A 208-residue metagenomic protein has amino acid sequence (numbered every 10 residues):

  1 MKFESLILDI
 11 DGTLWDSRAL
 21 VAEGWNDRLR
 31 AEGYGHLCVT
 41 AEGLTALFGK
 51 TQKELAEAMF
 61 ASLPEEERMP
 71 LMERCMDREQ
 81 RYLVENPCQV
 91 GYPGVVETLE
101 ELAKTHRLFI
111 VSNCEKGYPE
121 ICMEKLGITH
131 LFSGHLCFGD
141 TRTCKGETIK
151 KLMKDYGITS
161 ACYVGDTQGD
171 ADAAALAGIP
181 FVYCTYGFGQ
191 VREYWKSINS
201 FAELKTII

Functional and structural regions predicted by a protein language model:
M1-E4, K116, E120-I208: Asp-based, Mg2+/Mn2+-dependent phosphohydrolase catalytic module
F3-P93: N-terminal helical cap/lid subdomain that shapes the substrate entry/recognition surface in HAD-like hydrolases
T13, S112-C114: Conserved phosphate-coupling serine/threonine residues in phosphotransfer and NTP-handling enzymes
L14, L108, Y163: Conserved SAM-binding loop
L20, T51-E54, V90, E97 (+4 more regions): Short alpha-helical
K50, K104-T105, T159: Structured helix-beta-strand junction loops
R81-I110, G146: Short, acidic loop-to-helix structural element flanking the phosphoryl-transfer center in phosphate-processing enzymes
